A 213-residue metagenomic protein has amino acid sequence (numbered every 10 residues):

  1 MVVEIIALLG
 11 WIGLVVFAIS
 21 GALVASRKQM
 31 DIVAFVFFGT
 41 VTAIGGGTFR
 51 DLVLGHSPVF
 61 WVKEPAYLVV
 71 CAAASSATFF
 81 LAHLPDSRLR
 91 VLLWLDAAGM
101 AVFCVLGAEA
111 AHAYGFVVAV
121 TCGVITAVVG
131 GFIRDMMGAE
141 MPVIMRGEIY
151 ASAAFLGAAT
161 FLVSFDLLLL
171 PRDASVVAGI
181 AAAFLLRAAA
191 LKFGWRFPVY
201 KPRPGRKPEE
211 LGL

Functional and structural regions predicted by a protein language model:
M1-I6, D51-V62, L106-V118, V163-A174: Helix-coil boundary and interhelical linker segments in multi-pass alpha-helical membrane proteins
M1-V2, W195-L213: Intrinsically disordered, low-complexity non-transmembrane regions of multi-pass membrane transporters
V2-L14, T40, V59-A73, G115-V128: Structural signature of hydrophobic alpha-helical transmembrane segments
A18-K28, D51, S76-R90, F132-V143 (+1 more regions): C-terminal ends of transmembrane helices
V33-V41, E64-L68, L89-M100, C122 (+2 more regions): Cytoplasmic-side transmembrane-helix entry/capping segments in multi-pass membrane proteins
F37-V41, T48-L54, T121, I125 (+2 more regions): Short, structured motif recognition centered on aromatic/hydrophobic residues
G39-G47, L95-E109, T126, I149-L162 (+1 more regions): Small-residue-rich segments of transmembrane alpha-helices in multi-pass membrane proteins, especially helix faces
A72-A110, Y114: Ordered, amphipathic secondary-structure segments that act as subunit-interaction surfaces in large macromolecular
